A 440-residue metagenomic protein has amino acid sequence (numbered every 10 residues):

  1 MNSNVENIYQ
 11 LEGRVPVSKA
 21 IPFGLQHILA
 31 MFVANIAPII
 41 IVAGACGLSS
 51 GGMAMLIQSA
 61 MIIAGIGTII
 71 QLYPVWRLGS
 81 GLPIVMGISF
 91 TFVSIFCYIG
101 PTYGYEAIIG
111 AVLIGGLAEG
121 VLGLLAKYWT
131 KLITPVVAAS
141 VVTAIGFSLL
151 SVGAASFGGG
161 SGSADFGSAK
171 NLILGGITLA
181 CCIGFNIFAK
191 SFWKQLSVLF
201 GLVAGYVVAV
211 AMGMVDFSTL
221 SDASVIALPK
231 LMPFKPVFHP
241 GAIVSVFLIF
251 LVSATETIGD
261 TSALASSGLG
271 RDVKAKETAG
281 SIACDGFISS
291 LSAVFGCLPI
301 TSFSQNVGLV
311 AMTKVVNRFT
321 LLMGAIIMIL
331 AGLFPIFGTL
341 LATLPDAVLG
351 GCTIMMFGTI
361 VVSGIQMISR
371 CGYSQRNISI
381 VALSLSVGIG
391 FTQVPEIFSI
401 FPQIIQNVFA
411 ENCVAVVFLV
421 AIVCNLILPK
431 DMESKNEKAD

Functional and structural regions predicted by a protein language model:
M1-F23, F217-L231, S266, G270-V273 (+2 more regions): Intrinsically disordered, low-complexity non-transmembrane regions of multi-pass membrane transporters
M1-I84, T91-I99: N-terminal signal-anchor module of multipass membrane proteins
Y9-P16, M232-G241, K274-A275, S374 (+2 more regions): Helix-boundary and loop/linker segments of multi-pass membrane transporters
R14-F23, V42-G52, T68-L78, Y98-A107 (+9 more regions): Short juxtamembrane and helix-loop transition motifs at transmembrane-helix boundaries in membrane proteins
V17, A43-G79, F247-R318, K438-A439: Membrane-embedded helical hairpins/re-entrant loop segments and their flanking transmembrane helices within multi-pass
S18-A30, G167-L179, L196-S197, M212 (+2 more regions): Hydrophobic, membrane-embedded alpha-helices of multi-pass small-molecule transporters
M55-L56, R77-F90, K131-S140, K194-L199 (+3 more regions): Short, non-helical or kinked segments that cap or interrupt transmembrane helices
I99-T219, M323-A325, I329-E437: Membrane-embedded alpha-helical modules
